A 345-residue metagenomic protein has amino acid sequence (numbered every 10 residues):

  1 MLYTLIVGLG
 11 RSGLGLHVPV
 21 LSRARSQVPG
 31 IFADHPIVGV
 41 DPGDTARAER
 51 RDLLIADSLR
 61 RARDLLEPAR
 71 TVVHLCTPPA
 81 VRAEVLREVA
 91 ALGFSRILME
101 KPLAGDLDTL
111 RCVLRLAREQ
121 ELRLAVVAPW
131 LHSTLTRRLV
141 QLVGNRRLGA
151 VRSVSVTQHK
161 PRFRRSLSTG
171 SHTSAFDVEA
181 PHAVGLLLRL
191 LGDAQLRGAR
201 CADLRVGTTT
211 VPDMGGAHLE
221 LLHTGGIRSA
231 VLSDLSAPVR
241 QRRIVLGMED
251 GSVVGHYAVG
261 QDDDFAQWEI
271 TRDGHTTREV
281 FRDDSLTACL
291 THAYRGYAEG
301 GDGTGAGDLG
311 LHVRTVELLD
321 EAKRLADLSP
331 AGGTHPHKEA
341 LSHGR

Functional and structural regions predicted by a protein language model:
M1-D52: N-terminal Rossmann-like dinucleotide-binding module
A24-G30, P42, V72-H74, H292-R345: C-terminal helix-rich "cap/oligomerization" subdomain common to oxidoreductases
D34, L92-S95, Q120-L122: A short helix->loop->beta-strand "cap" motif at the edges of active sites that frequently abuts
D52-L116: Beta-loop-alpha module in the N-terminal Rossmann-like domain of NAD(P)-dependent dehydrogenases, especially those
L98-M99, L124-V126, G255: Hydrophobic residues in well-ordered beta-strands that form the structural core
L103-R165: A contiguous active-site-proximal alpha/beta segment in oxidoreductase catalytic domains
R165-V239, V245, V313: Rossmann-like dinucleotide-binding domain that binds NAD(P)(H)
T224-Y294, D308: NAD(P)-dinucleotide binding in Rossmann-like oxidoreductases
